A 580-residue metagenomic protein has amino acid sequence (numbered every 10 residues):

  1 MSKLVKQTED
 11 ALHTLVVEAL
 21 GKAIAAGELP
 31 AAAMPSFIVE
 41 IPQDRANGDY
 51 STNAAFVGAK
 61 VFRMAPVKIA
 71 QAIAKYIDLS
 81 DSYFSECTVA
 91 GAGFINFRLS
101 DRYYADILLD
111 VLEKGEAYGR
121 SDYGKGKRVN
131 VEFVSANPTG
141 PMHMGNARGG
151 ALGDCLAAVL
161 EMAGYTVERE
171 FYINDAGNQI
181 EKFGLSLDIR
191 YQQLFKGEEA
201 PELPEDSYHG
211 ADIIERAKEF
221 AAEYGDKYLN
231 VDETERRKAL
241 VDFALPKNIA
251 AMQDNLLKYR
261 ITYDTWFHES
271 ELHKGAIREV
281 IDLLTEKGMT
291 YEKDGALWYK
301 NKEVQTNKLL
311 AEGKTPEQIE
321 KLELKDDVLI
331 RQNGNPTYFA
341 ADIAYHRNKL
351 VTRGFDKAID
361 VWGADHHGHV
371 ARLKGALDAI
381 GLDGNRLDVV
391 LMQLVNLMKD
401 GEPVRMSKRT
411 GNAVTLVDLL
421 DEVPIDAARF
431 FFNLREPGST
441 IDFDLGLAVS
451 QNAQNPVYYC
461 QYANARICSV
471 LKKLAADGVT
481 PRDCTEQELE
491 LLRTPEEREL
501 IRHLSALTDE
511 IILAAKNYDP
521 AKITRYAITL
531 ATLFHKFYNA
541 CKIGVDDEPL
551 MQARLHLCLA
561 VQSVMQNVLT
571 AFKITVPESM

Functional and structural regions predicted by a protein language model:
S2-A105, E113-E116, R120-M580: Non-catalytic interaction-recognition regions
